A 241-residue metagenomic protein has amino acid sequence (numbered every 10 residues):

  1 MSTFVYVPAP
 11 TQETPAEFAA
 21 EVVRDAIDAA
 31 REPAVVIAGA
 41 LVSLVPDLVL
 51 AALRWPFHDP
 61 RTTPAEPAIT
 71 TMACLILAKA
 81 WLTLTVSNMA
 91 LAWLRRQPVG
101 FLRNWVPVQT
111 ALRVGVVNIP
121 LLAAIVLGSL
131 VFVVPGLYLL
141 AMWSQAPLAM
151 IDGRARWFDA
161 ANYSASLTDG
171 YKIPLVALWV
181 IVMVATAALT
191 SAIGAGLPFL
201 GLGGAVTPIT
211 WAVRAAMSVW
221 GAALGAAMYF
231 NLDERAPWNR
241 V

Functional and structural regions predicted by a protein language model:
M1-V241: Hydrophobic alpha-helical membrane segments
